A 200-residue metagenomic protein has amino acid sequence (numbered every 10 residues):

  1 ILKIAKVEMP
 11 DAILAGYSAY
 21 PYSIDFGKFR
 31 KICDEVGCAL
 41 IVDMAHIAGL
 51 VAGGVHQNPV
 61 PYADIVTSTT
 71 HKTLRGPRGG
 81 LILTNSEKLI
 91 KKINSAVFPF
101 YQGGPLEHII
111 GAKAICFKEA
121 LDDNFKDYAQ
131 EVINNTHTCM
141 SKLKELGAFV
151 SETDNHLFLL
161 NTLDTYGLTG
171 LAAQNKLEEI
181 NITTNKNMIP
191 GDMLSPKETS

Functional and structural regions predicted by a protein language model:
I1-G147: Conserved PLP-enzyme active-site core in the AAT-like
F149-S200: Conserved PLP-binding catalytic core of the aspartate aminotransferase-like
